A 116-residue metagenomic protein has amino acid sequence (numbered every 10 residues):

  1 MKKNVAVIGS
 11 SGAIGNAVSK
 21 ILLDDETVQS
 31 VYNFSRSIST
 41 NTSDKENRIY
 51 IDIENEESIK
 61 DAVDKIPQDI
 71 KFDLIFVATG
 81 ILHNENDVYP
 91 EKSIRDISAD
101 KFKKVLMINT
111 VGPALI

Functional and structural regions predicted by a protein language model:
I8-L23: N-terminal Rossmann NAD(P)H-binding glycine-rich loop of SDR-like oxidoreductase domains
L23-N41: Conserved glycine-rich Rossmann-like NAD(P)H-binding loop of the short-chain dehydrogenase/reductase
S43-S58: Rossmann-fold cofactor-recognition segment
I59-V63: A conserved hydrophobic alpha-helix of the Rossmann-fold in NAD(P)-dependent oxidoreductases
K65-I70: Glycine-rich phosphate-binding loop signature in dinucleotide/nucleotide-binding domains
D73-F76, K103: Conserved catalytic-site loops of classical short-chain dehydrogenases/reductases
F76-P90: Conserved NAD(P)H cofactor-binding loop of Rossmann-fold oxidoreductase domains
R95-A114: Catalytic Tyr-X3-Lys loop
